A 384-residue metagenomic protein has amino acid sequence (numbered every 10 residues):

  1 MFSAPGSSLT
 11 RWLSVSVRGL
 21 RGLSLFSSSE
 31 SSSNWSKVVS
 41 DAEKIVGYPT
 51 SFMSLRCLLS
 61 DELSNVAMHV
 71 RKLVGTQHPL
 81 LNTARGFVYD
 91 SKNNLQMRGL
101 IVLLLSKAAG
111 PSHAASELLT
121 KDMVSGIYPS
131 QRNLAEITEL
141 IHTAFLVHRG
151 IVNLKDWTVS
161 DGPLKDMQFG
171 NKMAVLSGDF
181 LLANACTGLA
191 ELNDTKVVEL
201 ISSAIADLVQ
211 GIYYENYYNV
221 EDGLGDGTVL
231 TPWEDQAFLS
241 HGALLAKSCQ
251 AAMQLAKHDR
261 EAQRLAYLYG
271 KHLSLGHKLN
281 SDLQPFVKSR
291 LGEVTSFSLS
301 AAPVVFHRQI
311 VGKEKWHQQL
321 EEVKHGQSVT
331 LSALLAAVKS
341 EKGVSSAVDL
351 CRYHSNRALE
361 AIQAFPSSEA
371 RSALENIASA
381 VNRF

Functional and structural regions predicted by a protein language model:
F2-M167, E215-T228, S355, I377-F384: Conserved N-terminal diphosphate/IPP-binding helix and adjacent helical/loop segment of trans-prenyltransferase domains
L25-W35, L104-T120, L146-Q168, C186 (+4 more regions): Acidic, Mg2+-coordinating active-site segments of isoprenoid diphosphate-utilizing enzymes
N34-D41, V88-L95, F169-A174, A237 (+2 more regions): Solvent-exposed loop and edge beta-strand segments that line ligand/cofactor-binding and catalytic clefts
L59, L63, Q131-L134, V198-I201 (+5 more regions): Hydrophobic packing residues in well-ordered alpha-helices of helical domains and bundles
N93, M173, S177, N193 (+4 more regions): Short, contiguous, pocket-lining structural segments that sit at or immediately flank catalytic/ligand-binding sites
C186-S203, K313, L320-E321: Transmembrane helix-loop-helix
A333-F384: C-terminal charged capping/lid subdomain of soluble metabolic enzymes
